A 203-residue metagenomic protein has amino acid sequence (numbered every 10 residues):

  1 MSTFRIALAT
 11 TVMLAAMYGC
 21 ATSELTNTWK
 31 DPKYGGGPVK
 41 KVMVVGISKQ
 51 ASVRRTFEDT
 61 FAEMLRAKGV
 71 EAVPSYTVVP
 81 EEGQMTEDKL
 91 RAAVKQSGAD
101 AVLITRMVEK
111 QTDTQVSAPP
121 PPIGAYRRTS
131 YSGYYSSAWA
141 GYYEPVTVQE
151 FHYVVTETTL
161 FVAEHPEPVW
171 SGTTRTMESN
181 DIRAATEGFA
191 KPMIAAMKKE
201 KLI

Functional and structural regions predicted by a protein language model:
M1-L8: Bacterial N-terminal signal peptides that target proteins for export
C20-K41, K49, Y143-I203: C-terminal/domain-edge helix-coil "capping" segments
N27-D31, T56-A67, Y126-T129, L202-I203: Short low-complexity stretches enriched in small and charged residues
K41-Q115: N-terminal segment of the mature soluble domain
M85-L160: Surface-exposed short loop/turn segments
